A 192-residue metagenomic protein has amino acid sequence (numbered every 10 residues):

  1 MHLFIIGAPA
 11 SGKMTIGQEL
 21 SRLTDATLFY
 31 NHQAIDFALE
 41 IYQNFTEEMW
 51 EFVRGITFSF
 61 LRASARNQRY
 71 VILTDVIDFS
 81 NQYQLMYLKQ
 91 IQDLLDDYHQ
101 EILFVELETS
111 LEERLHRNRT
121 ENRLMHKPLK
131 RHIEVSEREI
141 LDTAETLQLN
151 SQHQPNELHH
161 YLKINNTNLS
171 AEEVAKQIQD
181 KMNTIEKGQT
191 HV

Functional and structural regions predicted by a protein language model:
I5: Hydrophobic anchor at the beta1->P-loop junction of P-loop NTPases
A8: P-loop (Walker A) phosphate-binding loop of NTP-binding proteins
S11: ATP-binding Walker
M14: Walker A/P-loop
Q18-R62: Conserved substrate/cofactor phosphate-moiety recognition/catalytic segment in nucleotide-dependent phosphotransferases
F52-F104: Glycine-rich phosphate-binding loop used to anchor ATP phosphates in small-molecule kinases, encompassing both
D96-N118, I164: Conserved phosphate-donor/acceptor-positioning beta-strand/loop module used by diverse small-molecule
T120, L124-E173: Small-molecule kinase domains that catalyze NTP-dependent phosphoryl transfer to phosphate-bearing small molecules
